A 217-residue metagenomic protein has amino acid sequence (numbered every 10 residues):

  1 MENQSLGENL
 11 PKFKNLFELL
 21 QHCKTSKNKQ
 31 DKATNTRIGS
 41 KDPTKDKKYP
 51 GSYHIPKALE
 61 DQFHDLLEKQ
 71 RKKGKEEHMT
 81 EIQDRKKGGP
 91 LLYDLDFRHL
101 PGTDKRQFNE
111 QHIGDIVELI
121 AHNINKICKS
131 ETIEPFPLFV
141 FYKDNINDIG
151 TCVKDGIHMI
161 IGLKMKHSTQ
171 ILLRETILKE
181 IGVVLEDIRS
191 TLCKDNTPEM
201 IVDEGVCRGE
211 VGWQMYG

Functional and structural regions predicted by a protein language model:
M1-V117, S130-E134, C193-V202, R208-G217: DNA replication initiation on ssDNA origins
K86-D94, I133-L173, E210-Y216: Histidine-centered divalent-metal-coordination microenvironment in nucleic-acid enzymes
P101-N125, V153-N196: Helical (often loop-to-helix) elements that flank the catalytic cores of nucleotide-handling enzymes
H122-F136: Short amphipathic alpha-helix segments
